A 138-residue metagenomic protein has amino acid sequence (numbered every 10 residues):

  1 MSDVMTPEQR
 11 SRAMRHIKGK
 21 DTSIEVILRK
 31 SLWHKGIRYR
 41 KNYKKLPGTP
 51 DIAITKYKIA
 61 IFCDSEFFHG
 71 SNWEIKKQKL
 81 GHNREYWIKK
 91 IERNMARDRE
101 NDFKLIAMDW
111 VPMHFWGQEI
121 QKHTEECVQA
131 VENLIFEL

Functional and structural regions predicted by a protein language model:
M1-L138: Nucleic-acid endo/exonuclease domains
